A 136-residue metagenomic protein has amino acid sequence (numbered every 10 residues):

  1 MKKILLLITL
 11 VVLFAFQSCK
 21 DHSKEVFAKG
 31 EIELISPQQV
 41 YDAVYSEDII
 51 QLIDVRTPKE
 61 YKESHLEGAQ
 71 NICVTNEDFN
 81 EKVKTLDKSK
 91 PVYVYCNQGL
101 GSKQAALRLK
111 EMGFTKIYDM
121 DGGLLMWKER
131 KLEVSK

Functional and structural regions predicted by a protein language model:
K2-L5, F16-Y41, I49, K59-P91 (+1 more regions): Rhodanese-like catalytic fold shared by cysteine-dependent sulfurtransferases and DSP/PTP-type phosphatases
V12-F14: Hydrophobic core
Q51-D54: Structural scaffold elements adjacent to functional motifs in cytosolic proteins
